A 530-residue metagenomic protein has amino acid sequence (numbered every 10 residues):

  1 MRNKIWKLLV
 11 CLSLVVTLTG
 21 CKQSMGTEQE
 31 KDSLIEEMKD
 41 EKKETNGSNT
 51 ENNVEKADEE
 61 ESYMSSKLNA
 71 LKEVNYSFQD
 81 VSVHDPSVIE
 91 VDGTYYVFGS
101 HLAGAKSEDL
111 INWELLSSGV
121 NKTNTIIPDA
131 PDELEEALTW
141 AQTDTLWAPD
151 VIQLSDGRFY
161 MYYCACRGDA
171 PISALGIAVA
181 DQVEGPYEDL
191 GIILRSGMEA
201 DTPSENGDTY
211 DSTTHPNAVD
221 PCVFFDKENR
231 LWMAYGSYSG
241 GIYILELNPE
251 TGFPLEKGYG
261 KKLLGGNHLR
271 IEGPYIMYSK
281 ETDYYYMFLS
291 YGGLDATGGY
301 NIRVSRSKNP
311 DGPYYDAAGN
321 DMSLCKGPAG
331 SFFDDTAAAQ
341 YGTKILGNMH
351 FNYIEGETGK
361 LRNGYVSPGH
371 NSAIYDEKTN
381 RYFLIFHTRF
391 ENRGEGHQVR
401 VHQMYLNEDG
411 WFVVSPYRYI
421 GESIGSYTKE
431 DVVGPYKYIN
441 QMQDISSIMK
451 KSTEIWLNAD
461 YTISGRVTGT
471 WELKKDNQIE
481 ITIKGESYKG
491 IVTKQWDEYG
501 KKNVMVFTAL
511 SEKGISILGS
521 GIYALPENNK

Functional and structural regions predicted by a protein language model:
R2-M25: Sec-dependent N-terminal signal peptides of Gram-positive bacterial secreted proteins and lipoproteins
C21-E28, D32-E37, G47-K530: Carbohydrate-active catalytic/glycan-binding domains of CAZyme proteins, especially the secreted or lumenal ectodomains
